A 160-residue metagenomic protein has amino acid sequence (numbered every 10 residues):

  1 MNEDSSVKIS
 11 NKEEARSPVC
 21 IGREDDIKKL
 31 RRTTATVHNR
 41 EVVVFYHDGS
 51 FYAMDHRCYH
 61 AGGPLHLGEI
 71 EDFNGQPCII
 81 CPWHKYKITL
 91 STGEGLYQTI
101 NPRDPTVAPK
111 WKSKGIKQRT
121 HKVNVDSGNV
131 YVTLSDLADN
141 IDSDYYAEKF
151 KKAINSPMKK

Functional and structural regions predicted by a protein language model:
M1-E13: N-terminal targeting signals for export/organelle localization
A15-E24: Short amphipathic
D26-K159: Rieske [2Fe-2S] iron-sulfur-binding domain
